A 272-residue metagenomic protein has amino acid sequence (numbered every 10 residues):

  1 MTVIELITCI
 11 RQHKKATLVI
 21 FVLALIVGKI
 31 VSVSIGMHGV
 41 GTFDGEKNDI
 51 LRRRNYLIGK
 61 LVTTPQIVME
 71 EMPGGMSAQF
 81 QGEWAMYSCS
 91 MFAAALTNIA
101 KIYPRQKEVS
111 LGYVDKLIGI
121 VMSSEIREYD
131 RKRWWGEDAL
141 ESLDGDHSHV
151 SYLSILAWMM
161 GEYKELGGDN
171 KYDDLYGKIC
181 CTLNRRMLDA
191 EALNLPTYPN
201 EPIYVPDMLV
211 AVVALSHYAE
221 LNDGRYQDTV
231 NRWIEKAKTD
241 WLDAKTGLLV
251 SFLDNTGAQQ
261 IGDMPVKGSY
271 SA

Functional and structural regions predicted by a protein language model:
I4-I26: N-terminal Sec-pathway targeting helices
I4-Q12, G119, D228, R232: Polar/charged alpha-helical tracts
V22-S110: Extreme N-terminal leader/anchor segments
K47-A78, G112-R133, D174-N194, T229-L248: Long, well-ordered core segments of solenoidal/helical folds
Q81-W84, S88-S90, A95-L209: Extended ligand-binding groove/face enriched in aromatic
S151, A190-L193, E201-A272: Extended ligand-binding clefts on enzyme/binding-domain cores
